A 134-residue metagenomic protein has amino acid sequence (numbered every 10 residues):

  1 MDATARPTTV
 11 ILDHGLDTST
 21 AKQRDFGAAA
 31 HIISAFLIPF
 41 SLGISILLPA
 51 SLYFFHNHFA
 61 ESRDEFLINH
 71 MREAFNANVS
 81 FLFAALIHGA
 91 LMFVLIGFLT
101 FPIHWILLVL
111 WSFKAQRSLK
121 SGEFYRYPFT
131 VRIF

Functional and structural regions predicted by a protein language model:
D2-P39, I46-F81, W111-F134: Membrane-interface extramembranous regions at the lipid-water interface
L37-S45, H88-P102: Short hydrophobic membrane-inserting alpha-helices and related fusion/pore-forming segments
H70, F83-A85, G97: Generic alpha-helical propensity signal that fires on short helical segments and nearby coil/disordered stretches
A77-M92: A generic, lipid-embedded transmembrane alpha helix
G97-F113: Alpha-helical transmembrane segments
